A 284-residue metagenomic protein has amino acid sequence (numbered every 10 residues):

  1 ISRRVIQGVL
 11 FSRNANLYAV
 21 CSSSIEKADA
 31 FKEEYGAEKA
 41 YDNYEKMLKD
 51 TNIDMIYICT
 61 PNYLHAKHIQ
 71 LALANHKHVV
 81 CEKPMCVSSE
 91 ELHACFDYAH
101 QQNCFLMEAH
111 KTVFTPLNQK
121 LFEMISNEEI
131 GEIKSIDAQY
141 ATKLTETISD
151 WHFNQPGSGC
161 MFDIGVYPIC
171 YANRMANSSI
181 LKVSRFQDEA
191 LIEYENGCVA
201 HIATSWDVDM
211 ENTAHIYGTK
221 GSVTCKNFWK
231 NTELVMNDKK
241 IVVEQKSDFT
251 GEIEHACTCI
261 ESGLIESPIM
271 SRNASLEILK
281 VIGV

Functional and structural regions predicted by a protein language model:
I1-Y35, I260: N-terminal Rossmann-like dinucleotide-binding module
V5, E26, Y35-F96: Beta-loop-alpha module in the N-terminal Rossmann-like domain of NAD(P)-dependent dehydrogenases, especially those
L10, A15, K46, M55-I58 (+2 more regions): C-terminal helix-rich "cap/oligomerization" subdomain common to oxidoreductases
Y41, C81, L106-E108, C225: Hydrophobic residues in well-ordered beta-strands that form the structural core
A94-K111, E132-I136: Rossmann-fold dehydrogenase core element
T112-V183: Predominantly a Rossmann-like dinucleotide-binding segment in NAD(P)-dependent oxidoreductases
I169-T232, E254-L264, G283: Contiguous beta-strand/loop segments that form the cofactor/metal-binding neighborhood of enzyme cores
C225, V243-E254, M270: Active-site loop of classical SDR/Rossmann-like NAD(P)-dependent oxidoreductases, centered on the catalytic Tyr-X3-Lys
